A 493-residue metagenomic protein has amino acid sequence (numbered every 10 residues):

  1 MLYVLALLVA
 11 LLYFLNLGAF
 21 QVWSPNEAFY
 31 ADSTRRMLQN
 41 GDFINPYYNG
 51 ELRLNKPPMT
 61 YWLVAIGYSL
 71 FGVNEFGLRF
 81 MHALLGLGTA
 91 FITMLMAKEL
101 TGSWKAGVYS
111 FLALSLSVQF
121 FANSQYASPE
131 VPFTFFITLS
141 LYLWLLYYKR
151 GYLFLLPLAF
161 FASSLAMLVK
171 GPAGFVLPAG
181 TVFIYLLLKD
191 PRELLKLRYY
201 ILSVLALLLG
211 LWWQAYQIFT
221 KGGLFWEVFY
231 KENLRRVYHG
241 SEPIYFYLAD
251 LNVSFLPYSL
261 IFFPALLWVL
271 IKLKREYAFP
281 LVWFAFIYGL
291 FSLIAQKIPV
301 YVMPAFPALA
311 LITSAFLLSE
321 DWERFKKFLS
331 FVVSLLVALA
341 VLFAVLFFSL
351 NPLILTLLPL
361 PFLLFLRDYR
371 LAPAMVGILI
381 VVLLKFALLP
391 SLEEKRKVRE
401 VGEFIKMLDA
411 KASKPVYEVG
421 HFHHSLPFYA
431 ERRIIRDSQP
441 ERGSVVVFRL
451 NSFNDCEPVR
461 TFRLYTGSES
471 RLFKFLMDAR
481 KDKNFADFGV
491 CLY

Functional and structural regions predicted by a protein language model:
M1-K326, T461-F488: Membrane-integral, polyisoprenol-dependent glycosyltransferases of the GT-C/oligosaccharyltransferase superfamily
P157, V269-Y493: Membrane-embedded architecture of ER/inner-membrane glycosylation machinery
